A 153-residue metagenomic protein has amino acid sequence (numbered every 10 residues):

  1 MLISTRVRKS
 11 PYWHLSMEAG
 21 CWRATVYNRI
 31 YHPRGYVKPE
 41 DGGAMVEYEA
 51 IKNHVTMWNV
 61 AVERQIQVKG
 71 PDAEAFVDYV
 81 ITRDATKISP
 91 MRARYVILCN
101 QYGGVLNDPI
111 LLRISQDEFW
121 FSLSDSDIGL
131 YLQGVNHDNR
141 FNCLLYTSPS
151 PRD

Functional and structural regions predicted by a protein language model:
M1-S148: Glycine/proline-enriched, intrinsically flexible loops and inter-domain linkers
P149-D153: A short, hydrophobic C-terminal helix/tail in secreted or cell-surface proteins
